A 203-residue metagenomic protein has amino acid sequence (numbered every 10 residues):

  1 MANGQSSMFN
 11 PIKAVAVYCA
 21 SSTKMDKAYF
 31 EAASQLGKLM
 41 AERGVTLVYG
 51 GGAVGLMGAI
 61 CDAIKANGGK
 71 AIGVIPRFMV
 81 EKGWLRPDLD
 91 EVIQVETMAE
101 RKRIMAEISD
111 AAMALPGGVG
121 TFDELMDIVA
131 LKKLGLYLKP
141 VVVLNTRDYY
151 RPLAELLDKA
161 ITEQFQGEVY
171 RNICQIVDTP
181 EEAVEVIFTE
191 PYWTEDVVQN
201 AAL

Functional and structural regions predicted by a protein language model:
A2-I108, R147-V186, P191-L203: A cross-family phosphate/adenosyl-ligand binding-site feature
G51, I75, V95-E96, L115-G117 (+3 more regions): Short beta->alpha connector loops at strand-helix junctions that form conserved, small/polar/Pro-enriched
K65, K132-K139, F165-Q166: Arginine/glycine-rich "motif VI" loop of SF2 helicases in the C-terminal RecA-like domain
E100-G135, V142, P191-L203: Active-site/ligand-binding-proximal alpha/beta "capping" segment
